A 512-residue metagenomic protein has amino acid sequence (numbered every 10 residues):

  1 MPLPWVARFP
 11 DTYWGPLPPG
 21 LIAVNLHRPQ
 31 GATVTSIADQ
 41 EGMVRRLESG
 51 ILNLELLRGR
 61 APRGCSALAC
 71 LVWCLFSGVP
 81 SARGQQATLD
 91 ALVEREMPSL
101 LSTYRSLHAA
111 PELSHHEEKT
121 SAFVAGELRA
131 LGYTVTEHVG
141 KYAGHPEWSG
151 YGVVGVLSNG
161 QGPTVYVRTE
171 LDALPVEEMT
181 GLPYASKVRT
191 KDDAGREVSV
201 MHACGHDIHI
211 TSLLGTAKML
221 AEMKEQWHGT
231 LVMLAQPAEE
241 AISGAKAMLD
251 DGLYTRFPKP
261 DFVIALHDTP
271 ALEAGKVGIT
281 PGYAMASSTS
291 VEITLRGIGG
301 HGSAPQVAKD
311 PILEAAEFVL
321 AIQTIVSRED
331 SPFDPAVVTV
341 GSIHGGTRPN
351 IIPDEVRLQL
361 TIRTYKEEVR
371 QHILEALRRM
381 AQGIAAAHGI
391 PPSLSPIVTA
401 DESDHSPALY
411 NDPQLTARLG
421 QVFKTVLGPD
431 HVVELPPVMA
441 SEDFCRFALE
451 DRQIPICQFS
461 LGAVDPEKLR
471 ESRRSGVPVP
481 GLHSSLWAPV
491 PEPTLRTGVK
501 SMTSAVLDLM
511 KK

Functional and structural regions predicted by a protein language model:
M1-R60: N-terminal secretory signal peptides that target proteins for export/translocation
C65-G78: Bacterial N-terminal signal peptides
V79-G84: Sec/Tat signal peptide C-region and signal peptidase I cleavage site
Q85, A316-K512: Metal-dependent amide/peptide-bond hydrolase catalytic core, centered on the "pita-bread" metallohydrolase fold
Q85-H202, T211-G229: Acidic/His- and Gly-rich active-site-bordering loop/insert found across diverse amide/peptide-bond hydrolases
V93-L100, Y104, H108-P111, H115 (+10 more regions): Sec/Tat-exported extracytoplasmic proteins
L107, V167, H206, M233 (+7 more regions): Divalent metal-coordination and catalytic microenvironments
G152-V153, R189-M201, D207-I208, L220-S342 (+1 more regions): Histidine/acidic-residue-rich, glycine-tolerant segments that coordinate divalent metal ions
